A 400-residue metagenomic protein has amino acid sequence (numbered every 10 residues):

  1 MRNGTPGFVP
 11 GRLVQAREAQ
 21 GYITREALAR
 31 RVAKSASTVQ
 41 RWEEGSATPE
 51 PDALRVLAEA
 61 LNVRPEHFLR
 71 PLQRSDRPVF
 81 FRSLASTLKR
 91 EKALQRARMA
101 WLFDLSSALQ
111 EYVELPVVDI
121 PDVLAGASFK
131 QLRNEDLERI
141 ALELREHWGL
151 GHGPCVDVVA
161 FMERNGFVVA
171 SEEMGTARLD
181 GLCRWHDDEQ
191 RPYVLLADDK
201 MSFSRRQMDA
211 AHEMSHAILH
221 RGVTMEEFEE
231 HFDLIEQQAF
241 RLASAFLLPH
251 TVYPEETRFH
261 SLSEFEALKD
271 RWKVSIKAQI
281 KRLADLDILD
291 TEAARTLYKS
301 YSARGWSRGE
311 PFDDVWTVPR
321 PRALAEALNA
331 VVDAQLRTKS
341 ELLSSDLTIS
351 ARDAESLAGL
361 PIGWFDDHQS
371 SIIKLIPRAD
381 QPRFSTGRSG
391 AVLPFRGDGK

Functional and structural regions predicted by a protein language model:
M1-K400: Active-site hotspot residues in diverse enzymes, especially metal/ion-binding acidic/histidine motifs
